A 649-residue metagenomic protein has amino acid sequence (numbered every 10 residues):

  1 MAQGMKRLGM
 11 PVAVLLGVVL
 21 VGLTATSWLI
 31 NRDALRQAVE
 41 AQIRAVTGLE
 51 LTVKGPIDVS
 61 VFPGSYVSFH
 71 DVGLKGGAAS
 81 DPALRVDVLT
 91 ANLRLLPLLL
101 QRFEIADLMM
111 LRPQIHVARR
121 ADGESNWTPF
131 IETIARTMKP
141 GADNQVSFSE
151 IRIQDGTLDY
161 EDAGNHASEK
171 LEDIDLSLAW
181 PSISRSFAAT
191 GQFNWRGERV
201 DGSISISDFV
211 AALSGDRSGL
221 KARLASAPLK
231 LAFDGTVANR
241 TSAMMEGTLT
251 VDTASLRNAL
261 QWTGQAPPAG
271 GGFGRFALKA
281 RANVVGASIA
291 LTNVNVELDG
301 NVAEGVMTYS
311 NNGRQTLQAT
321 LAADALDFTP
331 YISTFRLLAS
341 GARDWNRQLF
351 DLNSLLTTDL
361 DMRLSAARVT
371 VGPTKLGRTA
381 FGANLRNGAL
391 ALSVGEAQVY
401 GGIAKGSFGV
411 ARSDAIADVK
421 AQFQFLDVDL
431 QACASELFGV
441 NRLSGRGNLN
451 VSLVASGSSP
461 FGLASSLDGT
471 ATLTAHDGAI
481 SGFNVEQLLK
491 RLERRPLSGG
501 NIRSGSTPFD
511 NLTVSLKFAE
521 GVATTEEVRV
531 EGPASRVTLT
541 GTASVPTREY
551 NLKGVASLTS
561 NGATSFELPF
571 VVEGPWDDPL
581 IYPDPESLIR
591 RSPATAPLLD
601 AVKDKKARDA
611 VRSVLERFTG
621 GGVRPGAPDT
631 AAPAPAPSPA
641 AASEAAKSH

Functional and structural regions predicted by a protein language model:
M1-G48: N-terminal type II signal-anchor transmembrane helix that functions as the membrane-insertion/stop-transfer segment
A2-A13, R281-A287, V294-E297, N301 (+4 more regions): Extended terminal
A45-D71: Short extracytoplasmic
L49, Y66, H70-L178, W195 (+3 more regions): Secondary-structure transition motifs
E50, A78-L93, D122, E132 (+15 more regions): Amphipathic hydrophobic-ligand
H70-L74, A189-N194, L220-S226, T292-V296 (+4 more regions): Short beta-strand segments that buttress and anchor functional surface loops
I105, T190, M244-T248, V296 (+5 more regions): Glycine-rich, small/hydroxylated-residue low-complexity segments
P113-Q114, I131-M245, N346-F381, L385: Elongated, acidic membrane-bridging lipid-handling scaffolds and related periplasm/extracellular "bridge/tunnel" systems
